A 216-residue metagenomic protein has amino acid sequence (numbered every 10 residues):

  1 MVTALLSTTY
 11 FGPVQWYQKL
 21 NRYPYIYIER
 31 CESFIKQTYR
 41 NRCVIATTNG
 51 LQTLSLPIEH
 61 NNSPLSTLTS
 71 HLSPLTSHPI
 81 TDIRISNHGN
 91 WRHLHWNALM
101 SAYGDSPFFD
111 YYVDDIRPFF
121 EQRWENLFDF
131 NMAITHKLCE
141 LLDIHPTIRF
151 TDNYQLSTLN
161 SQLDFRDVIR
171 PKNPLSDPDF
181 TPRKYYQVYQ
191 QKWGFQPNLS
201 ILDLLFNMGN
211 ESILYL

Functional and structural regions predicted by a protein language model:
M1-L216: Residues lining hydrophobic/aromatic ligand-binding pockets adjacent to catalytic sites
